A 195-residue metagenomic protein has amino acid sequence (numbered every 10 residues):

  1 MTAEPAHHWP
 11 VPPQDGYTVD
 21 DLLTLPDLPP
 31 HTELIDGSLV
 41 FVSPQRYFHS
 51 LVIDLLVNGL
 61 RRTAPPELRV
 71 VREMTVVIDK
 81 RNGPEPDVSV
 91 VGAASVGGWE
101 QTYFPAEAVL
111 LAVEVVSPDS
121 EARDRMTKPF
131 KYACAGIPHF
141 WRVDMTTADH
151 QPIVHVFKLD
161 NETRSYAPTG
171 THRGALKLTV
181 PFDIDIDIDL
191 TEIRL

Functional and structural regions predicted by a protein language model:
M1-L195: Gly/Pro/Ser/Thr-rich low-complexity, intrinsically disordered segments predominantly at protein N-termini
